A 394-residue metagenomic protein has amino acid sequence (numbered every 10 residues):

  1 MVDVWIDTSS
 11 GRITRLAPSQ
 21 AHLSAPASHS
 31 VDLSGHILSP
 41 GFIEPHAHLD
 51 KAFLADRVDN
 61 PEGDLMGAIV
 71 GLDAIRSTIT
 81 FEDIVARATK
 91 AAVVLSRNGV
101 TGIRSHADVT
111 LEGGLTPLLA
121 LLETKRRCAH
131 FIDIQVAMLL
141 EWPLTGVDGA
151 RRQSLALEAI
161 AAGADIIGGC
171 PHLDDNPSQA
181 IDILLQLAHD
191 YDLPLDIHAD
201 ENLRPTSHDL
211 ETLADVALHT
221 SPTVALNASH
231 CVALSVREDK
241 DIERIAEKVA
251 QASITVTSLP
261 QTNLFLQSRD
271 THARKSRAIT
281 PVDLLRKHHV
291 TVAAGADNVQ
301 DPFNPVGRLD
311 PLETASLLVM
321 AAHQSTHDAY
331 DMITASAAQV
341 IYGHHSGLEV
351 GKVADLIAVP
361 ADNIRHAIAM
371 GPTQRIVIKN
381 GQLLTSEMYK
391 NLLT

Functional and structural regions predicted by a protein language model:
M1-S39: Histidine-rich, glycine-flanked metal-binding segment
L23-G63, R97: Replace "His-x-His-based motif
P40-A52, A107, P194-L203: Histidine-centered catalytic micro-motifs
F53-I84, E158, Y191, D209-N227 (+4 more regions): Active-site gating loops and adjacent loop-to-helix segments of metal-dependent hydrolytic enzymes
A55-H106, E112-R127, S154-I160: Alpha-helical scaffold segments that flank or form the walls of functional sites
T116-R127, V147-T255, H272-A293, S346: Histidine/acidic residue-rich metal-binding segments in metalloenzymes
P194, D215-L226, T262, L266 (+1 more regions): His/Asp/Glu-enriched, well-ordered alpha-helical/loop segment that forms or immediately abuts the divalent-metal
A335, V350-T394: C-terminal cap of metal-dependent C-N hydrolases
